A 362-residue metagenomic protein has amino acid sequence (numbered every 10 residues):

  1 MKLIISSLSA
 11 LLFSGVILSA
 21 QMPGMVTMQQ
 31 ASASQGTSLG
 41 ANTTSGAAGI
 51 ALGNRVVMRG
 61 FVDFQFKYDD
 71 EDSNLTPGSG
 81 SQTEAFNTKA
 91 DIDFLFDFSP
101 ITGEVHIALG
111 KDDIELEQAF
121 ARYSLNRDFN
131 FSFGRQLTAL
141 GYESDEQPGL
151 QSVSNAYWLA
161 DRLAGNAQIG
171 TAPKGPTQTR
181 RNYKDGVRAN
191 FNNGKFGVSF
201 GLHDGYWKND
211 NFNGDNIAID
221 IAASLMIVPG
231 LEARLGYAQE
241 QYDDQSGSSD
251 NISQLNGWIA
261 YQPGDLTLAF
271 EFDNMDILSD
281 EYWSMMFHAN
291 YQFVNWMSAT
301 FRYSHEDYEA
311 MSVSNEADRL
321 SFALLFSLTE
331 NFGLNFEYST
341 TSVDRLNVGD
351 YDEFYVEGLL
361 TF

Functional and structural regions predicted by a protein language model:
I5-L8, F13-D63, F362: N-terminal periplasmic/intermembrane-space "pro-region" immediately following the signal or transit peptide
A41-A51, F96-P100, L125-F129, N193-K195 (+9 more regions): Outer-membrane beta-barrel proteins
T44-D69, G80-G205, D215-I217, S224-E232 (+2 more regions): Outer membrane beta-barrel
L52, E84, I107-L116, T179-K184 (+5 more regions): Solvent-exposed loop/turn segments connecting transmembrane beta-strands in outer-membrane beta-barrel proteins
F64-D70, K89-D91, F98-P100, I107-K111 (+9 more regions): Transmembrane beta-strands of outer-membrane beta-barrel pores
L75-G80, P148-S154, A317-R319, E353-F354: Flexible, surface-exposed loop regions and adjacent strand-edge segments of Gram-negative outer-membrane beta-barrel
K195, S224-M311, D318: Detector for outer-membrane/organellar transmembrane beta-barrel domains, recognizing the amphipathic beta-strand
F326, F332, D350-F362: Outer-membrane beta-barrel "beta-signal"
